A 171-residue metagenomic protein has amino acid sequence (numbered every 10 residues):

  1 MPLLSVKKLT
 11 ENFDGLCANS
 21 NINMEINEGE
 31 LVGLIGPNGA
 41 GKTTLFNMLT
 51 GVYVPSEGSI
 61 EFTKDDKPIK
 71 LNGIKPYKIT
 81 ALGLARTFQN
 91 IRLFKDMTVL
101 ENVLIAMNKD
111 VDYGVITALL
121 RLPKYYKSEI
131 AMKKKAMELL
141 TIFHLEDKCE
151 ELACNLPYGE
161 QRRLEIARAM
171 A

Functional and structural regions predicted by a protein language model:
I35-P37: The feature captures the beta-strand-to-loop junction immediately N-terminal to the Walker
T50: Helix-to-loop junction immediately C-terminal to a conserved catalytic motif
S59-L82, L120-Y125: ABC ATPase NBD Q-loop/coupling interface
V115-K148: Conserved ABC ATPase "signature" region
I166: Hydrophobic anchor residue at the start of the ABC signature
